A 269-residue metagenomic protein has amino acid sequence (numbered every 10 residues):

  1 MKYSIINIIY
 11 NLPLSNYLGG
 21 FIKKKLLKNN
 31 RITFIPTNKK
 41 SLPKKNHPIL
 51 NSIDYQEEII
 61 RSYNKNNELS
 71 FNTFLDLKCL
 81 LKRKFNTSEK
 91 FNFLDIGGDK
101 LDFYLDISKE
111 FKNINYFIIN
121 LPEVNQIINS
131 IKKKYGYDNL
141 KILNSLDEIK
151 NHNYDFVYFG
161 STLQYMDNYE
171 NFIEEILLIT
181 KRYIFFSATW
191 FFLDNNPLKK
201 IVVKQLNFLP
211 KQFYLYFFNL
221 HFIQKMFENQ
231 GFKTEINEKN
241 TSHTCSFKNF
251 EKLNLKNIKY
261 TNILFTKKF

Functional and structural regions predicted by a protein language model:
M1-N92, L101, V202-V203, L209-Y216 (+2 more regions): N-terminal accessory regions of S-adenosyl-L-methionine
F91, D155, R182: Conserved acidic residues
L94-L143: Class I SAM-dependent methyltransferase SAM/SAH-binding core
D99-F103, P122-N125, L163-Q164, W190-F192 (+1 more regions): Short, solvent-exposed loop/turn segments at secondary-structure junctions
L146-H152: Short conserved loop adjoining the S-adenosyl-L-methionine
D155-Y169: A short SAM/SAH-binding and catalytic strip from SAM-dependent methyltransferases
E175-I176: Class I S-adenosylmethionine-dependent transferase superfamily signal
T180-D194: Conserved beta-strand signature within the Rossmann-like core of class I S-adenosyl-L-methionine
